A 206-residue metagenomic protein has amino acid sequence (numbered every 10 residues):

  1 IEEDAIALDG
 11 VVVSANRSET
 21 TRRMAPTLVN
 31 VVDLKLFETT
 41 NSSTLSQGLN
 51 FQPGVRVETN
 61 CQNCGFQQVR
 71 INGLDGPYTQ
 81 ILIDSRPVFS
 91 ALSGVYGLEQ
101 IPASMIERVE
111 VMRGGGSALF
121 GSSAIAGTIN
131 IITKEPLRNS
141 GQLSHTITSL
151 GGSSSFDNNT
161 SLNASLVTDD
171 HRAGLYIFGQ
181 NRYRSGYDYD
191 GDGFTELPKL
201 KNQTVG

Functional and structural regions predicted by a protein language model:
I1-E38, S46, G76: Short, acidic, small-residue-rich periplasmic hinge/interaction motif at the N-terminus of Gram-negative outer-membrane
I1-I6, M112, I131-I132: Conserved "repeat-terminator" motif of extracellular CCP/Sushi domains
D9, Q67, I125-G127, G141 (+3 more regions): Hydrophobic, lipid-facing positions within transmembrane beta-strands of outer-membrane proteins
A25, G54-G65, G121-I125: Short, glycine-/polar-rich solvent-exposed loops and beta-turns at beta-strand/coil boundaries
G48-L49, V109-E110, I129-I131: Non-catalytic regulatory/gating segments with a bias toward low-complexity or hydrophobic composition
Q68-R70, R86-R113, K134: Short acidic/polar hinge/loop motifs at secondary-structure boundaries that mediate gating or recognition
S123, T148-N159: Solvent-exposed loop/turn segments connecting transmembrane beta-strands in outer-membrane beta-barrel proteins
R138-G141, T146, G152, S165-G206: Periplasmic-side early beta-strands and strand-to-turn transitions of outer-membrane beta-barrels
